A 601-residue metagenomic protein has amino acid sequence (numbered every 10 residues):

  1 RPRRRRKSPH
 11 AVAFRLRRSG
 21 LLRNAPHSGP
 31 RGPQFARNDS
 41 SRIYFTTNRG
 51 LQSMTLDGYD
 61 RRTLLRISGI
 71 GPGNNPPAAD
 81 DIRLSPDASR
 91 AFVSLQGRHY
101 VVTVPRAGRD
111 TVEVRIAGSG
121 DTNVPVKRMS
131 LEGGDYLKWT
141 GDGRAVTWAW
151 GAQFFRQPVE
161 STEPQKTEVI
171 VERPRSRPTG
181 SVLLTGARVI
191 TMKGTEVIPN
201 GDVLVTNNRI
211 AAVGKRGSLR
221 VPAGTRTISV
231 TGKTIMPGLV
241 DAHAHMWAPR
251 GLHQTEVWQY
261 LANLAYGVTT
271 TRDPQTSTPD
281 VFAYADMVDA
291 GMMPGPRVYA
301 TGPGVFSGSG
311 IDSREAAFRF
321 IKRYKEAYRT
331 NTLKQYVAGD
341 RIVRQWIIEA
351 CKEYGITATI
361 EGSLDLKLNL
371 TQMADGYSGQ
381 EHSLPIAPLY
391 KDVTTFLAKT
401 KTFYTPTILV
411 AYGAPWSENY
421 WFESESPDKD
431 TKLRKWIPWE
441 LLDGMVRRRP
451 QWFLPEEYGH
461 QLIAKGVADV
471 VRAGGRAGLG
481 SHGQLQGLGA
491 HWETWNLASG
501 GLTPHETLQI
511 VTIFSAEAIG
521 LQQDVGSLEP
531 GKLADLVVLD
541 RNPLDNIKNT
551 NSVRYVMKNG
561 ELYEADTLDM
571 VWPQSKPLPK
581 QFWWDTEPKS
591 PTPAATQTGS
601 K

Functional and structural regions predicted by a protein language model:
R1, R42-T46, V93, T147-A149: Residue position within the beta-strands of beta-propeller blades
R3-N38, T47, M54-D80, T103-G134 (+5 more regions): Multi-bladed beta-propeller domains
P33-R42, I82-R90, L137-R144: Blade-terminus and WD-like Trp-Asp/Gly-His loop motifs, strongest in beta-propeller folds
F154, A187, V203, N208 (+14 more regions): Divalent metal-coordination and catalytic microenvironments
I190-D202, K215-G217, L488, T503-L508 (+1 more regions): Acidic, glycine-enriched loop/beta-strand segments at the rims of small-molecule binding/catalytic pockets
T195-M236: Histidine-rich, glycine-flanked metal-binding segment
V230-A244, Q254-L364, N369, M373-S378 (+3 more regions): Divalent-metal coordination cores built from histidine and acidic residues
G308, R319-G339, S383-G500, H505 (+3 more regions): Active-site neighborhoods of metal-dependent hydrolases
